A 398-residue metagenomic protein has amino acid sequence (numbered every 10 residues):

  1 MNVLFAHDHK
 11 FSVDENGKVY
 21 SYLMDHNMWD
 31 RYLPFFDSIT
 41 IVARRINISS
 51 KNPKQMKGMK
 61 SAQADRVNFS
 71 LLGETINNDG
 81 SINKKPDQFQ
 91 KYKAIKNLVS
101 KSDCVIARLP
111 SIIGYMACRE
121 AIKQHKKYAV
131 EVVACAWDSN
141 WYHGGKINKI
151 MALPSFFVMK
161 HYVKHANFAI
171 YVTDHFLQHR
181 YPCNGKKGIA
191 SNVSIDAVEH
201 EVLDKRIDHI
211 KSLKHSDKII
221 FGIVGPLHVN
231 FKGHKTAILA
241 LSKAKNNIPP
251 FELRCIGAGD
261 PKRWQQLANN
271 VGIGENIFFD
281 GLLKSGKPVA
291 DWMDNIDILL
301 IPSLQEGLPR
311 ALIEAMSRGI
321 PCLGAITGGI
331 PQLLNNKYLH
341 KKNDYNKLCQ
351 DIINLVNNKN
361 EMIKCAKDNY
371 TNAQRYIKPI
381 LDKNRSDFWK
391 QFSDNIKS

Functional and structural regions predicted by a protein language model:
L4, H209-K232, I238-L241: Conserved donor-binding/catalytic core segment of Leloir-type glycosyltransferases
V99, L282, D291-I296: Short alpha-helical donor nucleotide-sugar binding micro-motif in glycosyltransferases
A152-D208: A short, active-site helix/loop in glycosyltransferases that binds the activated sugar's phosphate group
Q265-L283: Nucleotide-activated donor-binding/catalytic signature segment of Leloir-type glycosyltransferases, i.e., the conserved
L304: Aromatic "clamp/platform" in nucleotide-sugar-dependent glycosyltransferases that forms part of the donor/acceptor
P321-G324: Short hydrophobic beta-strand element within catalytic cores of glycosyltransferases and related nucleotide-activated
K337-N346, N354-N360: Conserved acidic donor-binding segment of nucleotide-sugar-dependent glycosyltransferases
T371, K378-S398: C-terminal alpha-helical cap of glycosyltransferases
